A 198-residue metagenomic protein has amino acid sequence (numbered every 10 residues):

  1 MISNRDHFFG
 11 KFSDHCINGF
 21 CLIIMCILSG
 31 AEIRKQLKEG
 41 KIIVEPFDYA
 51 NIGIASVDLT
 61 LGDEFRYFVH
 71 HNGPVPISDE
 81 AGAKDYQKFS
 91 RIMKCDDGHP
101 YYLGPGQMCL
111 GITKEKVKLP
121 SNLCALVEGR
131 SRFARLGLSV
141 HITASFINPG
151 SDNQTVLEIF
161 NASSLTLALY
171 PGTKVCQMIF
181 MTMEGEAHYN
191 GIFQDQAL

Functional and structural regions predicted by a protein language model:
M1-F9: N-terminal amphipathic/hydrophobic targeting modules at extreme N-termini, encompassing cleavable Sec/SRP-type signal
K11-I24: Short, Lys/Arg-enriched N-terminal segments with co-localized hydrophobic residues within the first ~10-30 amino acids
C21-L198: DUTPase catalytic domain/fold
